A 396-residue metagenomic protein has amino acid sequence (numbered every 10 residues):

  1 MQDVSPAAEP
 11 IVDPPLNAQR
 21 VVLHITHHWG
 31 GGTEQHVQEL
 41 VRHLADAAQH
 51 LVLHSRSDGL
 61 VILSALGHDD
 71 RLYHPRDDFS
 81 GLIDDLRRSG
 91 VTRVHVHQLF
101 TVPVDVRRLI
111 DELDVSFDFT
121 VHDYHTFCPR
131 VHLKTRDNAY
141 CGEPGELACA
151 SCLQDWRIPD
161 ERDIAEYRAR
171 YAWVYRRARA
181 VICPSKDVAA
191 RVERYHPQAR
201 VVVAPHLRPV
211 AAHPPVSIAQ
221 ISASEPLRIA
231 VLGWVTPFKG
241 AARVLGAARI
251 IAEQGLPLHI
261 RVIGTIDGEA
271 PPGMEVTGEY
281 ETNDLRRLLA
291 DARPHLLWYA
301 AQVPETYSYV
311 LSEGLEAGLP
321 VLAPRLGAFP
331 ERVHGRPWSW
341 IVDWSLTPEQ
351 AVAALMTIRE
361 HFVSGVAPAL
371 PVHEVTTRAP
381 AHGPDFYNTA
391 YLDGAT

Functional and structural regions predicted by a protein language model:
L86-V102, V115-T120, W298-Y299: Short N-terminal targeting/anchoring amphipathic segment
G142-A180: Membrane-proximal helix-turn-helix segments that form the acceptor-binding/catalytic region of lipid-linked
W173, R177, A189-P209: Helix-loop-beta element that forms the nucleotide-linked donor phosphate-binding surface in glycosyltransferases
I221-K239, L245-A248: Conserved donor-binding/catalytic core segment of Leloir-type glycosyltransferases
G264-R293: Nucleotide-activated donor-binding/catalytic signature segment of Leloir-type glycosyltransferases, i.e., the conserved
W298-S308, P330-E331: Nucleotide-sugar-dependent
P320-A323: Short hydrophobic beta-strand element within catalytic cores of glycosyltransferases and related nucleotide-activated
E331-T357: Change "using UDP/GDP/dTDP sugars" to "using nucleotide sugars
